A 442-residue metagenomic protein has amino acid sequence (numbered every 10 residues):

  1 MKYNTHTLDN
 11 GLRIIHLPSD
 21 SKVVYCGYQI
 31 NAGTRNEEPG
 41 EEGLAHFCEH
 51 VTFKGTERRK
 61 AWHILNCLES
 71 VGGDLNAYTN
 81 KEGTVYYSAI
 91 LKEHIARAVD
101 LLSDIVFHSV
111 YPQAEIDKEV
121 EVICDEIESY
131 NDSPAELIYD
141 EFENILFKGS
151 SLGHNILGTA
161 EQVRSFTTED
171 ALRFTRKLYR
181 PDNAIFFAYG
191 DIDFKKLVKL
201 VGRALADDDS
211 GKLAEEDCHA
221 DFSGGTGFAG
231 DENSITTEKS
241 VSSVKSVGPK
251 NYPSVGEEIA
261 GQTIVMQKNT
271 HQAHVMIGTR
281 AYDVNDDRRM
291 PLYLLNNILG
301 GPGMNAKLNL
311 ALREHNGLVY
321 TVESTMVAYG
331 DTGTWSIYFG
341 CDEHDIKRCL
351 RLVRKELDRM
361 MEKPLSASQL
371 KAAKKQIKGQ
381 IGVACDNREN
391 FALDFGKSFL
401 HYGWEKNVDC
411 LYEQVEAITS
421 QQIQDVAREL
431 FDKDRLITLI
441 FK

Functional and structural regions predicted by a protein language model:
M1-N10: Short, Gly/Pro- and small/polar-rich lid/capping loops
T7, I64-H219, G225, D231 (+8 more regions): Charge-rich, well-structured scaffold segments of protease-associated domains
G11, P18-L68, Y179, D287-L299 (+1 more regions): Active/ligand-binding-proximal structured segments within catalytic/core domains that scaffold catalytic residues
R13-I15, Q414: Residues located in well-ordered beta-strands
I15, Y25-Q29, T52, N76-Y78 (+2 more regions): Short, conserved beta-strand segments within well-ordered enzyme catalytic domains that often line or immediately flank
P18-D20, G27-Q29, G248-N305: His/Glu-based metal-binding/catalytic segments typifying zinc-dependent metallopeptidases
S19, G33, T56, L91 (+2 more regions): Solvent-exposed coil/turn segments that connect beta secondary-structure elements in extracytoplasmic/periplasmic
H46, H50, H274, H315: Histidine-centered active-site/metal-ligand motif
